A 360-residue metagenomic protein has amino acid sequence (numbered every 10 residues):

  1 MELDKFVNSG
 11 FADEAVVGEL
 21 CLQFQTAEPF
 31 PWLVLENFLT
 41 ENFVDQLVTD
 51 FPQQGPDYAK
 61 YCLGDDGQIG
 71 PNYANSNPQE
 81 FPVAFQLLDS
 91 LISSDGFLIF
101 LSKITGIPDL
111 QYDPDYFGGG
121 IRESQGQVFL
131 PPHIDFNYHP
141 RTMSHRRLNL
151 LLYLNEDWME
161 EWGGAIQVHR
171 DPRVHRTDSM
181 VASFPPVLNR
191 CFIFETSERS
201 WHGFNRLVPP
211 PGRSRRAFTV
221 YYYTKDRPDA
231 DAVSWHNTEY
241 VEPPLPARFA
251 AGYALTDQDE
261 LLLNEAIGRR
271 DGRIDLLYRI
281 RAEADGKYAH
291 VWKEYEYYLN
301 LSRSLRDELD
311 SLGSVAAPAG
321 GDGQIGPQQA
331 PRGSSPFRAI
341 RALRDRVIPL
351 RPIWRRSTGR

Functional and structural regions predicted by a protein language model:
M1-V17, C21: N- or domain-start disorder-to-order transition segments that initiate the globular core
E2, G10-F11, D257, L261-D285 (+1 more regions): Membrane-proximal basic amphipathic "stem/tether" segments
N8-D13, T40, S93-D95, S334: Polar helix-capping/helix-linker motif
C21-I104: Non-heme Fe(II)/2-oxoglutarate
F30, G119, L148-L150, R190 (+1 more regions): Residue-level detector of short, conserved catalytic/binding motifs and their immediate flanks
L33, V83-L91, D135, P140 (+2 more regions): Active-site rim elements
T49-P52, E80-V83, D89-R146, L152-D157 (+1 more regions): Non-heme Fe(II) oxygenase catalytic core, chiefly the N-lobe of the double-stranded beta-helix
Q127, R141-R146, E156-L299: Catalytic core of Fe(II)/2-oxoglutarate
